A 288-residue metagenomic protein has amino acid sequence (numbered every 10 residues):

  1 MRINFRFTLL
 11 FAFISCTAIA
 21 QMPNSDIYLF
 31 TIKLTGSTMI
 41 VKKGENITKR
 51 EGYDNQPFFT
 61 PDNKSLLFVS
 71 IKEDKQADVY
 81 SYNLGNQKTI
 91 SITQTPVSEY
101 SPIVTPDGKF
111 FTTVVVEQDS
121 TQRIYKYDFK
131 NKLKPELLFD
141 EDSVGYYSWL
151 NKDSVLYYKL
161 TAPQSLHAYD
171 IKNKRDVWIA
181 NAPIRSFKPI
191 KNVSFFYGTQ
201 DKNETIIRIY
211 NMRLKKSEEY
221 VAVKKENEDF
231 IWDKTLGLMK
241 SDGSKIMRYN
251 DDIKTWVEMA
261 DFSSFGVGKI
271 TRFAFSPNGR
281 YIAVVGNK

Functional and structural regions predicted by a protein language model:
M1-P23: Bacterial Sec-dependent N-terminal signal peptides
A20-K288: Sequence signature of WD/YWTD-type beta-propeller architectures
